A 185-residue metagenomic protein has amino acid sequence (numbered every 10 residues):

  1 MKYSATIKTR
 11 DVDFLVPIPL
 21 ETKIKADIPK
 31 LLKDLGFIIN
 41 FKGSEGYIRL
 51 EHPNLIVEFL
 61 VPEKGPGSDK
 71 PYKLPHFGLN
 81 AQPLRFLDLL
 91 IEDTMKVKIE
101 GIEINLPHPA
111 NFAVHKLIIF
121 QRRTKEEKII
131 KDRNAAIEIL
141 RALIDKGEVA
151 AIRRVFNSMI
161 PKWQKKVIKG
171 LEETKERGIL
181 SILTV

Functional and structural regions predicted by a protein language model:
M1-V185: Compositionally biased terminal segments of proteins
